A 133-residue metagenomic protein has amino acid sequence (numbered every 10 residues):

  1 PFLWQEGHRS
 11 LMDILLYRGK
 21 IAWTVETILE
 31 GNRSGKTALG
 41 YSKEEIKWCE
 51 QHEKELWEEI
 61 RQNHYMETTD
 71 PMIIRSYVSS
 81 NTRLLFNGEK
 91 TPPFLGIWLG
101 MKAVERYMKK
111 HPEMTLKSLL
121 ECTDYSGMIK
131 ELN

Functional and structural regions predicted by a protein language model:
P1-E89: Flexible, glycine-rich surface segments
M66-N133: C-terminal soluble interaction/assembly domains
